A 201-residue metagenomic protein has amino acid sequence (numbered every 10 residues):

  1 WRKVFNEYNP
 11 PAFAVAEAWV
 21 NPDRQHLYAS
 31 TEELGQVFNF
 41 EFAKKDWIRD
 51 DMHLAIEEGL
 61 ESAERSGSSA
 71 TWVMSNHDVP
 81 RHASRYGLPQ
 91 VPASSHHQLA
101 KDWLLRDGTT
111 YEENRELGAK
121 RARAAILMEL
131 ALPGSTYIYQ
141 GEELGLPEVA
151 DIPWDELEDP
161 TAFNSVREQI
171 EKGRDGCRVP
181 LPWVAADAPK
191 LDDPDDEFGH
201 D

Functional and structural regions predicted by a protein language model:
W1-D201: Active-site and adjacent substrate-binding regions of carbohydrate-active enzymes
